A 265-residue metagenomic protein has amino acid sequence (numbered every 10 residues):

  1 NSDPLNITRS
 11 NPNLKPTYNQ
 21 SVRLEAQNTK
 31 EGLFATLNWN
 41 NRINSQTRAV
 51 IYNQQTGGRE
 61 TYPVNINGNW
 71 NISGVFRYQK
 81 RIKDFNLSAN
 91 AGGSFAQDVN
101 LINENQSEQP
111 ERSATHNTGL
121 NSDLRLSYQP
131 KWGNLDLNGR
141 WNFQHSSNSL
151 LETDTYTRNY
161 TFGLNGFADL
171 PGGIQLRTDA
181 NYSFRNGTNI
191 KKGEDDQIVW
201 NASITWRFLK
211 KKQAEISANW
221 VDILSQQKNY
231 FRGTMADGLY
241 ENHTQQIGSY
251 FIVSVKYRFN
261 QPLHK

Functional and structural regions predicted by a protein language model:
N1-K265: Exposed, low-structure sequence patches enriched in small/polar residues
